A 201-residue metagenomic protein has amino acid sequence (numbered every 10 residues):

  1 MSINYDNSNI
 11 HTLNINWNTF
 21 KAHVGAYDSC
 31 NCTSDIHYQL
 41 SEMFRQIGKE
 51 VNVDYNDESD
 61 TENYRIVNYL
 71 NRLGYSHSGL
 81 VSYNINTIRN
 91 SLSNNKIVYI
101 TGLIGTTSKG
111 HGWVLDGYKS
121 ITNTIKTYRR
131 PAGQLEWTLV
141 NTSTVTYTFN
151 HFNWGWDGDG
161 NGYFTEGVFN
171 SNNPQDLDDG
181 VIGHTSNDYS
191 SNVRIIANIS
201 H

Functional and structural regions predicted by a protein language model:
M1, M43-V51, I88-N94, V181-S186 (+2 more regions): Short, Φ-rich (hydrophobic/aromatic) sequence segments
M1-L80: Cysteine-nucleophile protease catalytic domains, especially the papain-like/related folds used in DUB/UBL proteases
D6-N31, G117, T124-T142, T148-N150 (+1 more regions): The catalytic-center signature of Zn2+-dependent metalloproteases
A26, K49, L80, T106 (+6 more regions): Intrinsically disordered, low-complexity regions
N52, G74, G117, G155-G162: Glycine-centered flexibility motif
N71-Y147, N153: Active-site-adjacent substructure of cysteine-protease-like catalytic cores
R130-H201: Noncatalytic regulatory segments and standalone regulatory/sensor domains
